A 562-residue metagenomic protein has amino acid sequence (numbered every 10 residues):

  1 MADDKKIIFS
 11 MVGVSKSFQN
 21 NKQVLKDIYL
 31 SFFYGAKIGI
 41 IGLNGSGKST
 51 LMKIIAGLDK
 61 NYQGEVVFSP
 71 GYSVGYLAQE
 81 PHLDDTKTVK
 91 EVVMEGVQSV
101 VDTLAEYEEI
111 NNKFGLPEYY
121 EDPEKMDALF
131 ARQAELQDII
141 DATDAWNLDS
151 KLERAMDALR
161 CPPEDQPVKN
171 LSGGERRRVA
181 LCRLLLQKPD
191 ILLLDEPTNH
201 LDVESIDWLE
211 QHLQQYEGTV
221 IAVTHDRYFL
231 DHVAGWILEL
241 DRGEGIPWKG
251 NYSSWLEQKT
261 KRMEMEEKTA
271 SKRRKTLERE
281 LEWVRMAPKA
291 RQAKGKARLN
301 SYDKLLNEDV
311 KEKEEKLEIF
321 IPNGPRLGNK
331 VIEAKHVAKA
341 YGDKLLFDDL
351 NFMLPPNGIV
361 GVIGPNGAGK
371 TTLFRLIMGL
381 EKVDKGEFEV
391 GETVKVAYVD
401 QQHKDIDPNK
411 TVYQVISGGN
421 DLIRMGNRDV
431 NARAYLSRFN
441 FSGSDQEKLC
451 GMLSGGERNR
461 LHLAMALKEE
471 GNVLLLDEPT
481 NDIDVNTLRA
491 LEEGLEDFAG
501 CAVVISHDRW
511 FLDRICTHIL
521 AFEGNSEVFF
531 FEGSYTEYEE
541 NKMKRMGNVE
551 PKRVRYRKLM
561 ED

Functional and structural regions predicted by a protein language model:
M1-S271, E315, P322-D562: ABC ATP-binding cassette signature C-motif
Q258-R291, G295-S301, L305-E312: Intracellular alpha-helical coupling/juxtamembrane segments of multi-pass membrane proteins
